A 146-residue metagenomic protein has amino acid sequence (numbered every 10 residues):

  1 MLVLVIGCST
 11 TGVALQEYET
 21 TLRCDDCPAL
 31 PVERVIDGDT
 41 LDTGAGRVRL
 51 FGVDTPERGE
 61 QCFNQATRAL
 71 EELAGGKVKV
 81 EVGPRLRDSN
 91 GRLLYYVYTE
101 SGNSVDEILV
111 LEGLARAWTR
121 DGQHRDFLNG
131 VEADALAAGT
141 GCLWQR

Functional and structural regions predicted by a protein language model:
M1-R146: Small beta-barrel nucleic-acid-binding modules, primarily SNase/OB-fold domains and secondarily Tudor-like barrels
